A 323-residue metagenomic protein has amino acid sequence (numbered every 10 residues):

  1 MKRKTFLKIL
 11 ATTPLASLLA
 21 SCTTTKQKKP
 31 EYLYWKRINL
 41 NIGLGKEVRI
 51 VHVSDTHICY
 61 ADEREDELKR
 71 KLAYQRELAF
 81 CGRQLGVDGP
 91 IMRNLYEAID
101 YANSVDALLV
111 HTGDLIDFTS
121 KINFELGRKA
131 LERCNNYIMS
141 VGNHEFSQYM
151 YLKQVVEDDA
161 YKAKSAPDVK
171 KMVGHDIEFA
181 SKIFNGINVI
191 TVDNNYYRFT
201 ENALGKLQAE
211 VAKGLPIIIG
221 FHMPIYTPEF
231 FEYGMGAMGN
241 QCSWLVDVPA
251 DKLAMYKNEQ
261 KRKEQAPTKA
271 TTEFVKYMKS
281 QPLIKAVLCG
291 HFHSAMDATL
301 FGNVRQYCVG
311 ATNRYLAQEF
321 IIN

Functional and structural regions predicted by a protein language model:
T5-T24: N-terminal export signals
T24-I122: N-terminal active-site segment of His-dependent metallophosphoesterases
Y34-I42, K121-I218, E232, G236 (+3 more regions): Extended active-site neighborhood of metal-dependent phosphoesterases/phosphodiesterases
I50-H52, H111, M139, I219 (+1 more regions): Residue-level marker for buried hydrophobic side chains located in beta-strands that build the well-ordered beta-sheet
D55, G113-D114, G142, H222 (+1 more regions): Active-site glycine-centered loops adjacent to acidic/histidine catalytic or metal-binding residues that shape
E67-L85, E157-P167, M235-Q265: Charged, glycine/proline-rich intrinsically disordered loops and linkers
R83-N94, T119-N123, Y161, V173-G174 (+2 more regions): Soluble or luminal CAZymes and related metallo-dependent hydrolases
L95-L108, N188-I190, Y197-L300: His/acidic metal-ligating clusters that form di-metal
